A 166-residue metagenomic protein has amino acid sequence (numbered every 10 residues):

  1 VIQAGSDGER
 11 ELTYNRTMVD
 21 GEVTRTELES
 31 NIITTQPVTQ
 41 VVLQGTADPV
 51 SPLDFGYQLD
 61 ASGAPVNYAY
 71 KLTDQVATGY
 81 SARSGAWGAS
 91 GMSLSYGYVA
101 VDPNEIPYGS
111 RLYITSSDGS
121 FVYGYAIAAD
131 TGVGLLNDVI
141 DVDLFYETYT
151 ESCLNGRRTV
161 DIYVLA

Functional and structural regions predicted by a protein language model:
V1-A69: Extracellular modular ligand-binding repeats in secreted and cell-surface proteins
G45-A166: Solvent-exposed, well-ordered loop and adjacent helix/strand elements within mature globular domains that form
